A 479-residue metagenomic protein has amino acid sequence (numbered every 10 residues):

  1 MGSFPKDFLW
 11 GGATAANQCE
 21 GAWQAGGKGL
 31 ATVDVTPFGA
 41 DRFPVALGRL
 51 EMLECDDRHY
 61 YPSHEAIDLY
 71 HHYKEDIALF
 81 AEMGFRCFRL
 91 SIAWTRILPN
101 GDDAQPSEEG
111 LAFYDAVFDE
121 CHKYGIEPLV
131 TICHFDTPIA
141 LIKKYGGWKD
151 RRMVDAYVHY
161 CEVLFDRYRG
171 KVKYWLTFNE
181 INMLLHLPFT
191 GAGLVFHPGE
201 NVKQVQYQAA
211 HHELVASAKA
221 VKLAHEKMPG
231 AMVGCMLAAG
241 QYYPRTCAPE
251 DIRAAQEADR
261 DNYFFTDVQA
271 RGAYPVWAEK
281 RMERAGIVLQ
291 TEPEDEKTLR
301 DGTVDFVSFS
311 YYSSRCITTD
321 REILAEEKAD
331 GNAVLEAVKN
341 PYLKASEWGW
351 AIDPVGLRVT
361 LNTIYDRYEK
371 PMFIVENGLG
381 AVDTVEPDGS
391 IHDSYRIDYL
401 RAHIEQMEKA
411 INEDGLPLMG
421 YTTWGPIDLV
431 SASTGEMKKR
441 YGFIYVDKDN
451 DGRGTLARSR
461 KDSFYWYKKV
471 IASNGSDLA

Functional and structural regions predicted by a protein language model:
M1-D57, A81, N100-D102, L111-A479: Active-site region of glycoside hydrolase catalytic domains
R58-H72, K149-R152: Active-site mouth loops of central-metabolism enzymes
S63, Y70, G101-A104, E347: Short, flexible active-site loop motifs that bind/organize anionic cofactors or intermediates
D68, H72-A93, D301-F306: Catalytic domains of carbohydrate-active enzymes, especially glycoside hydrolases
I92-P106: Glycine-rich, proline-tolerant flexible connector loops at the mouths of alpha/beta enzymes
